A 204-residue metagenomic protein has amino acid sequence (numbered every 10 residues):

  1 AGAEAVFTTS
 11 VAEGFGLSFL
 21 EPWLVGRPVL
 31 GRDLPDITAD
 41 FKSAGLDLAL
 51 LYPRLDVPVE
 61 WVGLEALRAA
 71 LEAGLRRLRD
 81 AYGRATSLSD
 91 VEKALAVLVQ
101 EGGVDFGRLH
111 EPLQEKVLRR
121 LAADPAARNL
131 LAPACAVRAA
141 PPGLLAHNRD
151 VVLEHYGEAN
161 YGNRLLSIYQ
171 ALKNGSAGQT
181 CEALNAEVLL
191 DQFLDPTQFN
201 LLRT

Functional and structural regions predicted by a protein language model:
A3: An anion/phosphate-binding loop that grips the pyrophosphate of nucleotide cofactors and donors
V6-F7: A short hydrophobic beta-strand element within the catalytic core of glycosyltransferases that build diverse glycans
V11: Aromatic "clamp/platform" in nucleotide-sugar-dependent glycosyltransferases that forms part of the donor/acceptor
L20-L24, T38-A39: Short alpha-helical segment that forms part of, or immediately flanks, the ligand-binding pocket in carbohydrate-active
P28-G31: Short hydrophobic beta-strand element within catalytic cores of glycosyltransferases and related nucleotide-activated
L34-L51, E60: Short acidic/histidine- and often glycine-rich active-site loop of Leloir-type glycosyltransferases that engages
P58-F199: A charged, aromatic-enriched C-terminal amphipathic alpha-helix characteristic of glycosyltransferases across folds
